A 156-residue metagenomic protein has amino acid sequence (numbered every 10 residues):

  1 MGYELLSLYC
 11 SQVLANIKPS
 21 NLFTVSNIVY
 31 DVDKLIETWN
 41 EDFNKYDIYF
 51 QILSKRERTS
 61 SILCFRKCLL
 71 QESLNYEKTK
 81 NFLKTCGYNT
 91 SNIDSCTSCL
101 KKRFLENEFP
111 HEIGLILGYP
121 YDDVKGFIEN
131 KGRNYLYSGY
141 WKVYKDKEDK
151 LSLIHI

Functional and structural regions predicted by a protein language model:
G2-R56: A structured, charge-rich N-terminal accessory region that forms the first stable segment of a protein and links
L35-N92: A glycine-rich, hydrophobic loop/mini-helix early in the fold
Q71, F82-K84, S95-S98, K145-L151: Intrinsic low-complexity, intrinsically disordered or marginally ordered coil/linker segments
S73-Y76, K101-E108, G132: Short acidic alpha-helix initiation/capping motifs at coil-to-helix transition points, especially at protein N-termini
G87-H111: Internal catalytic-core helix/loop-beta-alpha segment that presents or stabilizes conserved functional determinants
P110-L136: Hydrophobic/aromatic-rich, well-ordered segments within soluble, folded domains that form packed cores
N134-K150: A cross-family detector of function-defining hotspots
I154-I156: Conserved small/polar residues in nucleotide/adenosyl-binding loops
